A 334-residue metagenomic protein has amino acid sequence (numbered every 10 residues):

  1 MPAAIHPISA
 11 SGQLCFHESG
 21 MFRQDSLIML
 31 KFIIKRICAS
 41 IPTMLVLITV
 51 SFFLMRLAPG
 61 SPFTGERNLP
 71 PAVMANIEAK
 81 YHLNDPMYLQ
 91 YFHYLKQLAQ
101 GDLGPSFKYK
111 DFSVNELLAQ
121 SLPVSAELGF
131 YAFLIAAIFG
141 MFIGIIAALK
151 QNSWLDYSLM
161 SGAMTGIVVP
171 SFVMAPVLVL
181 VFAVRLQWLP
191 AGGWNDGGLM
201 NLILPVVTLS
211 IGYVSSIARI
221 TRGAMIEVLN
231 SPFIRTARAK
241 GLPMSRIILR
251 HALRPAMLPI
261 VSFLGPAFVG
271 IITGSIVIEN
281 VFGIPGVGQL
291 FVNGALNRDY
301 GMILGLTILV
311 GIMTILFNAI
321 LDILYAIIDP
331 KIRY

Functional and structural regions predicted by a protein language model:
M1-S40, Q151-S153, I323-Y334: Transmembrane alpha-helical segments of polytopic membrane transport and secretion proteins
Q24-S26, N84-M141: An internal, D/E-rich "acidic patch" concept
I28-K31, L118-L155, S171, D196-Y334: Alpha-helical transmembrane segments of integral membrane proteins, especially multi-pass inner/plasma-membrane
A39, L47, I135-A136, A163-G166 (+4 more regions): Transmembrane alpha-helical core residues of multi-pass small-molecule transporters, especially secondary transporters
T43-T49, L128, I320: Helix-terminus/capping and membrane-interface signal
M44-F92, K108, F112, L186-L204: Hydrophobic alpha-helical transmembrane segments of membrane transport/permease proteins and related membrane-embedded
S51-L57, H82, Y94-K96, S161-P190 (+2 more regions): Membrane-water interface segments at the C-terminal ends of transmembrane alpha-helices in multi-pass inner-membrane
L54-A58, E66-P70, A99, F107 (+8 more regions): Hydrophobic aliphatic residues
